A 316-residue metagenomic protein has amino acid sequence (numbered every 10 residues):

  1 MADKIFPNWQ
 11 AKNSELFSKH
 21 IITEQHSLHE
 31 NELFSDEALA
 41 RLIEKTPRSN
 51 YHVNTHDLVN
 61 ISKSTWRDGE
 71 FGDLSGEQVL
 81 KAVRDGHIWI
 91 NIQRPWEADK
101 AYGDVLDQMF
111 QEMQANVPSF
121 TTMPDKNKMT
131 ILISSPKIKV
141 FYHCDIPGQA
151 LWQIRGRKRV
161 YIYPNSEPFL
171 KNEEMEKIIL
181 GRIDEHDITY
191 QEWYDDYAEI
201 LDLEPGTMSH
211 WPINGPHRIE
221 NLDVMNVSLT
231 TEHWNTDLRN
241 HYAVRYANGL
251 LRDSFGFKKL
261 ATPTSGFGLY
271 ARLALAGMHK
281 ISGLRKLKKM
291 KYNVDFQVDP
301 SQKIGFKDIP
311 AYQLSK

Functional and structural regions predicted by a protein language model:
M1-Q111, A247-F255, M278-K316: Transition-metal
Q10-K12, G76-L80, V117-T121, P136-H143: Catalytic micro-motifs at enzyme active sites that drive phosphoryl/nucleotidyl and oxygen chemistry
E97-I131: A gly/proline- and charged-residue-enriched helix-loop-helix capping module
K126, K139-Q149, D196-Y197: A short beta-loop-beta micro-motif enriched in histidine and acidic residues
T130-C144, Y163-E167: Conserved short histidine dyad/triad with adjacent acidic residue
Q153-H210, G215-P216: Double-stranded beta-helix
E173, D223-N240: A short hydrophobic beta-strand segment most commonly corresponding to one strand of the jelly-roll/cupin
W193-D195, R239-I281: Active-site-adjacent segment of 2-oxoglutarate/Fe(II) JmjC oxygenases
